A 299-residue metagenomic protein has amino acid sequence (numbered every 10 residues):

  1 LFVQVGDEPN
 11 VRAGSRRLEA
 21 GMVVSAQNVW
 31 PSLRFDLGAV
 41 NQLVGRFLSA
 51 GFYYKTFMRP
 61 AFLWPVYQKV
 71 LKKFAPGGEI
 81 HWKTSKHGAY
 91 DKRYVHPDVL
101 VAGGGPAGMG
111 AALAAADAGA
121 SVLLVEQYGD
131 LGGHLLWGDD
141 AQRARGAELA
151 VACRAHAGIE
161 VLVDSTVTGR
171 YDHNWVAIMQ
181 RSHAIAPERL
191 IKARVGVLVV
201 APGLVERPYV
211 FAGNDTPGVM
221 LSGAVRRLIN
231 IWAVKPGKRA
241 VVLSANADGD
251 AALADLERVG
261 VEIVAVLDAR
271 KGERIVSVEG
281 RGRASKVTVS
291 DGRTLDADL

Functional and structural regions predicted by a protein language model:
L1-L299: Residues forming the flavin
